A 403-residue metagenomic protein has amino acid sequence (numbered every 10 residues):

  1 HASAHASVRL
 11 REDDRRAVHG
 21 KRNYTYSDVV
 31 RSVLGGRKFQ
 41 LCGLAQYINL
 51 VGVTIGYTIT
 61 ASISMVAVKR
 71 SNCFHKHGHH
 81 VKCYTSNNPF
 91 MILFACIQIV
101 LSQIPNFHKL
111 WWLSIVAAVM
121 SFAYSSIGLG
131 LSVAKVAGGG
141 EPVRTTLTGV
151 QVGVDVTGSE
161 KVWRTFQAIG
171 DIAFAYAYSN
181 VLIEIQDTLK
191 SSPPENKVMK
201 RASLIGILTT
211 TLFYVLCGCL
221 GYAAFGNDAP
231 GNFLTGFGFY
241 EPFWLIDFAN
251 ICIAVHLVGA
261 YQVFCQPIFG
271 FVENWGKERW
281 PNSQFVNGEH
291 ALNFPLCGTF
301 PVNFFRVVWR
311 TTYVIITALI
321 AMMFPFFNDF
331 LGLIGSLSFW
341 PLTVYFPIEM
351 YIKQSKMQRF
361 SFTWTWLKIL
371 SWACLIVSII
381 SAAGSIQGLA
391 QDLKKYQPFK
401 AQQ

Functional and structural regions predicted by a protein language model:
H1-D14: N-terminal signal-anchor/initial transmembrane insertion module of eukaryotic multi-pass membrane proteins
E12-Q46, G56-F90, A117, Y124-F339 (+3 more regions): Membrane-interfacial loop- and helix-cap regions that link adjacent transmembrane helices in polytopic membrane proteins
C96-I99, I315-I320, L375-A382: Hydrophobic core of alpha-helical transmembrane segments in multi-pass integral membrane proteins
V100-F107: C-terminal ends of transmembrane helices
